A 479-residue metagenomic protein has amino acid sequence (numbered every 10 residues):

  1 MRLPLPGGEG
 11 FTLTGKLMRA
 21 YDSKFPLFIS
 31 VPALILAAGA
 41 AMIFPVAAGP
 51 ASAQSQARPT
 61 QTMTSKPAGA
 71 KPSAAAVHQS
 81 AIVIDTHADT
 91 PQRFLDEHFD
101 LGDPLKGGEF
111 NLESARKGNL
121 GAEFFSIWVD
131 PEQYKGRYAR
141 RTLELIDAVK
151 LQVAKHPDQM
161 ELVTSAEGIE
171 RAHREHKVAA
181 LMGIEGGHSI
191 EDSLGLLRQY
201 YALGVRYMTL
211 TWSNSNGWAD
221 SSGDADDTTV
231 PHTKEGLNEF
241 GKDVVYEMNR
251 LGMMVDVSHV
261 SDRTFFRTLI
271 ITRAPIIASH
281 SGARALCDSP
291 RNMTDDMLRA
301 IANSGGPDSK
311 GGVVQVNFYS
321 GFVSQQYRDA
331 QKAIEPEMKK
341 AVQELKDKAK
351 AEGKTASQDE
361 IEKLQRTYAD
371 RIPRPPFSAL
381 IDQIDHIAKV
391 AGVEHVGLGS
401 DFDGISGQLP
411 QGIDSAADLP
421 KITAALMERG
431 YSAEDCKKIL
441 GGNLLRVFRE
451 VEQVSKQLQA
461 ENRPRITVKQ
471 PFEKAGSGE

Functional and structural regions predicted by a protein language model:
M1-Y21: Intrinsic disorder/low-complexity segments
K16-I35: Bacterial N-terminal signal peptides that target proteins for export
I29-A47: Bacterial N-terminal signal peptides
A41-H232, R284, D288-E479: N-terminal hydrophobic targeting/anchoring segments and the immediately downstream early-domain regions of hydrolases
P104, L269-G282, Q411: A short alpha/beta connector and helix-capping loop motif
G217-D224, L237, D262-L269: Active-site-adjacent beta->alpha loops and helix N-cap segments on the catalytic face of soluble alpha/beta enzymes
T233-M248, T268-I276: Alpha-helix-loop-beta-strand connector modules within alpha/beta enzyme cores
D243-V257, S261-R267, M297-S304, S309-G312 (+1 more regions): Substrate-binding cleft of carbohydrate-active enzyme catalytic domains
